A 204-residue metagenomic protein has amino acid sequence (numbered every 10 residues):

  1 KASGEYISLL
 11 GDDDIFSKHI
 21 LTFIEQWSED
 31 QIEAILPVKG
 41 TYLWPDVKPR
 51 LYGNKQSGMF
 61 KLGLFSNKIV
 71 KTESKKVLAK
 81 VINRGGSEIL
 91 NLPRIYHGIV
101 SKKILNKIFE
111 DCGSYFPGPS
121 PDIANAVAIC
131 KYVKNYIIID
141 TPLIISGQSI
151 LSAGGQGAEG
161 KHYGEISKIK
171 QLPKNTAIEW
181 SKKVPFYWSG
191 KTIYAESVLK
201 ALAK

Functional and structural regions predicted by a protein language model:
K1-Y163: Nucleotide-sugar donor-binding/catalytic module of glycosyltransferases that assemble extracellular/cell-envelope
V38, G147-K204: C-terminal subregions of glycosyltransferases and related glycan-biosynthesis enzymes
